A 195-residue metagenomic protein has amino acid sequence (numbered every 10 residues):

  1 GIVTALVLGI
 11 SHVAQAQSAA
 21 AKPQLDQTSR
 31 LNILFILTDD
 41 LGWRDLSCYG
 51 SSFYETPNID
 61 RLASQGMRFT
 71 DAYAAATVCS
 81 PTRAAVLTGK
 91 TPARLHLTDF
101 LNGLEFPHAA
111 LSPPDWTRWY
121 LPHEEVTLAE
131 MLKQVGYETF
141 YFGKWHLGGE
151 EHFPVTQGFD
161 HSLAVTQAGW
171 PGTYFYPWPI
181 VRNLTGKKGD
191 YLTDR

Functional and structural regions predicted by a protein language model:
I2-G9, A14-R195: Formylglycine-dependent sulfatase
